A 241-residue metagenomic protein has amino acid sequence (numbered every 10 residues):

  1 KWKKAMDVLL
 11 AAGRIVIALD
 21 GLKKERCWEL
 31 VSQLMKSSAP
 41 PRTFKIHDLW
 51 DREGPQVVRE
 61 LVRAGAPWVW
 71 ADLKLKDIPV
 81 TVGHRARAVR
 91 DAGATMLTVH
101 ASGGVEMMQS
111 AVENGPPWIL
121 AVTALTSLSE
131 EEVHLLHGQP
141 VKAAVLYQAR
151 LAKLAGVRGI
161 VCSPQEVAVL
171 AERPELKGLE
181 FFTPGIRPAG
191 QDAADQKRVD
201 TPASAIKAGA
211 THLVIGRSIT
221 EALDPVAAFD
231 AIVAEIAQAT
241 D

Functional and structural regions predicted by a protein language model:
K1-E29, V57, A168-P174, A193 (+1 more regions): N-terminal amphipathic alpha-helix/helix-capping segment at the start of soluble metabolic enzymes
A11-I15, D77-A168, E172-E180, I186-Q191: Conserved anion-binding
I17, K74, L97, A152 (+3 more regions): Conserved, mostly hydrophobic/aromatic
L19-V62, P79-G83, R87, R150 (+2 more regions): Conserved alpha/beta-domain cores
S37-A39, A64, A92, A155 (+1 more regions): Structural motif
D48-D51, Q56, S163-V214: A C-terminal functional module that forms or caps the active site or interfaces directly with catalytic machinery
W68-V69, I119, F181, L213: Hydrophobic beta-strand scaffold residues
M108-V112, I219-D241: C-terminal helical cap(s) of enzyme catalytic domains, especially alpha/beta-barrels
